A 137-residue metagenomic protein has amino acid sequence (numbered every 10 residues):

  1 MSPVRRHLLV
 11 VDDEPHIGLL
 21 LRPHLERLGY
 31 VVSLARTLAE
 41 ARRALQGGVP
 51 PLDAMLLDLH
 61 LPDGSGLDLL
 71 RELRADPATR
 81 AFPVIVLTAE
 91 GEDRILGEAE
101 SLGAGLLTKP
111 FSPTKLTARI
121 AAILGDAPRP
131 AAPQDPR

Functional and structural regions predicted by a protein language model:
G18, P62: The feature encodes the CheY-like receiver
L19-R27: Charged docking surfaces used in two-component/phosphorelay signaling
L34-A54: Acidic, metal-coordinating helix/loop segments flanking the phosphotransfer/catalytic sites of two-component signaling
R36-T37, S65-D68: Acidic catalytic/metal-coordinating carboxylates
D58, T88: Active-site residues of response regulator receiver
L67-R80: Short amphipathic alpha-helix used as the core "switch/output" element in two-component signaling
D68, E90-L107, A118: Alpha4 helix (beta4-alpha4-beta5 surface) of REC/receiver domains from two-component response regulators
R94, F111-A121, P128: C-terminal output helix
